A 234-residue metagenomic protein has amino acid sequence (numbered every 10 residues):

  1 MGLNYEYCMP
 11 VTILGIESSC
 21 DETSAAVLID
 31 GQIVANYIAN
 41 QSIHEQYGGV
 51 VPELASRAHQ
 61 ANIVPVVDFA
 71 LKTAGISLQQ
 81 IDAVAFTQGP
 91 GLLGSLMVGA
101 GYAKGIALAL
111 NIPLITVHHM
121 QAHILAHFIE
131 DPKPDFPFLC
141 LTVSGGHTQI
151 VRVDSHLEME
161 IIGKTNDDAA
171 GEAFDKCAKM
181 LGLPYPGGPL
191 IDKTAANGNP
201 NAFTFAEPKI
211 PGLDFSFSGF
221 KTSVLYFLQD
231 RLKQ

Functional and structural regions predicted by a protein language model:
M1-C8: N-terminal amphipathic/basic-hydrophobic helices that include classical n-h-c signal peptides and signal-anchor
P10, V117-F138: Conserved phosphate-binding catalytic cores of ATP/NTP-utilizing and phosphoryl-transfer enzymes
P10-P90, H119, H123: N-terminal beta-alpha supersecondary unit
P10-V11, S18-S19, N36, D135 (+2 more regions): A short helix-loop
Q80, Y102-H119: Nucleotide and nucleotide-moiety/phosphate-recognizing core
F86-L110, I129: Short Gly/Thr/Asp-enriched flexible loops that form oxyanion-binding sites at enzyme active sites
T87, V98, L114-Q121, C140-V143 (+1 more regions): Active-site nucleophile and cofactor-binding loops and adjacent substrate-binding regions of central metabolic enzymes
